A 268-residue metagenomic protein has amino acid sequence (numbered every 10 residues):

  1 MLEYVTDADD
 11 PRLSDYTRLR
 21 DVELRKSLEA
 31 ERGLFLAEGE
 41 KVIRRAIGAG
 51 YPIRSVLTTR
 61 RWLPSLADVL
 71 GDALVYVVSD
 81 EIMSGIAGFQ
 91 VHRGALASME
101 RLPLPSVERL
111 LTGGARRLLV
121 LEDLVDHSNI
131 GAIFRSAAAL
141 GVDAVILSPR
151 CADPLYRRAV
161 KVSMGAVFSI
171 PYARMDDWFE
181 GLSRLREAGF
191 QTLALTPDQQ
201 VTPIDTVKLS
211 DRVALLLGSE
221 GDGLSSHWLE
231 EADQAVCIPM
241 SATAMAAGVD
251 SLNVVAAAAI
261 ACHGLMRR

Functional and structural regions predicted by a protein language model:
M1-P64, C151-A152: Boundary-proximal intrinsically disordered activation/regulatory segments immediately upstream of a helical core
L2-A8, Y76-S79, I170-W178: Short acidic-hydrophobic, aromatic-tinged amphipathic segments that line or gate anion-handling sites
A30-L36, L118-S128, V249: Short, glycine-rich nucleotide/cofactor-binding loops
G39, V125-A132, D250-A257: Amphipathic alpha-helical repeat scaffolds
G48, L104-T202: RNA substrate-binding interface of SAM-dependent RNA methyltransferases
A95-A97, S136-L140, P154, A159-V167 (+1 more regions): Structured adenosyl-cofactor binding patch, chiefly the S-adenosyl-L-methionine
L193-V249: Active-site/ligand-binding-proximal alpha/beta "capping" segment
